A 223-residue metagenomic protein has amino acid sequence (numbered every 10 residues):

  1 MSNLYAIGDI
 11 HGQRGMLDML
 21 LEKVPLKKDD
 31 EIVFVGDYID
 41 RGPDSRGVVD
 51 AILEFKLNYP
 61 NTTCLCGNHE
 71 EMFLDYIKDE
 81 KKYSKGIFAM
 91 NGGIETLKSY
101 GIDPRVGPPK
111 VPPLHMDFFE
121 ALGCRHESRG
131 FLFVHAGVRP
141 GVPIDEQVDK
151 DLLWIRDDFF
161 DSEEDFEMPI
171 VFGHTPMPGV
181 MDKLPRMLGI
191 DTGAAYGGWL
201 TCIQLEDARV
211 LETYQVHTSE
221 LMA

Functional and structural regions predicted by a protein language model:
M1-A51: N-terminal active-site segment of His-dependent metallophosphoesterases
M1-Y5, H126-F133, L184: Beta-strand-turn-beta hairpins that frame and shape the catalytic cleft of phosphate-ester-processing enzymes
I7-G8, I32-G36, T63-G67, P169-T175 (+2 more regions): Active-site neighborhood of phospho(di)ester-bond hydrolases with catalytic His/Asp-centered motifs
D9, D37, I52, G67-N68 (+6 more regions): Divalent metal-coordination and catalytic microenvironments
H11-G15, D40-P43, E71-L74, P140-G141 (+2 more regions): Active-site environment of divalent metal-dependent phosphoester hydrolases
R41-C124, F159-D161: Active-site neighborhood of divalent metal-dependent phosphoester bond hydrolases
E127, F133-H135, C202-E206: Short, well-ordered beta-strand micro-motif
V148-A223: Acidic, His/Gly-rich catalytic cores of divalent-metal-dependent hydrolytic chemistry
